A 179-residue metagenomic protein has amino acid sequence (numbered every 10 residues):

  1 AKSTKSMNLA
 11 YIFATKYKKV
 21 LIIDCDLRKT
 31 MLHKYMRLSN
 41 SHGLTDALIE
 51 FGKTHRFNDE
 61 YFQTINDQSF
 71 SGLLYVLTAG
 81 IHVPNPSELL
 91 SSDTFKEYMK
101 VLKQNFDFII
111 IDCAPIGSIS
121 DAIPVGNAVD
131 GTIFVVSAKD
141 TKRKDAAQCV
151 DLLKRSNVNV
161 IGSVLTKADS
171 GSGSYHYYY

Functional and structural regions predicted by a protein language model:
A1-Y179: P-loop NTP-binding module
